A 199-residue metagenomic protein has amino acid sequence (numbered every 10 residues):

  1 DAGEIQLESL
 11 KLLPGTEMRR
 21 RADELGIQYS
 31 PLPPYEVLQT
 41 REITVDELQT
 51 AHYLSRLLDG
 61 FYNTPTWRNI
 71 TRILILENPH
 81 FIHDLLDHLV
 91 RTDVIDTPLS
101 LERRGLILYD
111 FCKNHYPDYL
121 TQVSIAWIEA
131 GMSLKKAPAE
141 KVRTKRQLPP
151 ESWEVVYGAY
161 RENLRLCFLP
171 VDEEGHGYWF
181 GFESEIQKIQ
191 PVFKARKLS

Functional and structural regions predicted by a protein language model:
D1-P79: A structural motif corresponding to the C-terminal lobe/cap of the Radical SAM core domain
L48, S55-S199: Radical SAM enzyme core and accessory elements
